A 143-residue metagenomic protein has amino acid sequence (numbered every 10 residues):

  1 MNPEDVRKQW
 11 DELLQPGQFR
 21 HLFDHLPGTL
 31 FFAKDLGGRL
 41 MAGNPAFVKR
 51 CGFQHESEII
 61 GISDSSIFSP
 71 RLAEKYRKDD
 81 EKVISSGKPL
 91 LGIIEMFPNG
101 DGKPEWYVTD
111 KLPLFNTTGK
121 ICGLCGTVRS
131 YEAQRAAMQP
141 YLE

Functional and structural regions predicted by a protein language model:
M1-T29, A33, I121-E143: PAS-family sensory modules
W10, F68-K82, G92: PAS/Per-ARNT-Sim sensory domains
W10, I84-P89, I93-D110, F115-C122: Per-ARNT-Sim (PAS) sensory domains and their PAS-associated C-terminal
F31, R39-M41: Conserved hydrophobic beta-strand signature of PAS-family and PAS-like sensory domains
G37-R39, K49: PAS/PAS-like sensory domains across diverse signaling proteins
G43-F47: N-terminal capping loop/helix in small sensory signaling domains highlighted by a polar->aromatic N-x2-3-F motif
V48-K49, S65: Sensory helix hotspots in PAS and closely related PAS-like folds
I59-R71: PAS-family sensory/regulatory domains
